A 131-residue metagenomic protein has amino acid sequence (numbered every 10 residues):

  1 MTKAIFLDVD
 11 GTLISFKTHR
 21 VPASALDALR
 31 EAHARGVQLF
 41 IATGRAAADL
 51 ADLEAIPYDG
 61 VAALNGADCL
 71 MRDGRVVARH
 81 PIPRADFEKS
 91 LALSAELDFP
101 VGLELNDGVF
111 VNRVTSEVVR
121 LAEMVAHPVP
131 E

Functional and structural regions predicted by a protein language model:
M1-K3, Y58: Short loop/turn microsegments at loop-to-beta-strand junctions
K3-T18, T43: Asp-based phosphoryl-transfer active-site loop
T18-H19, T115: Conserved strand-to-helix beginnings and helix N-cap segments that scaffold or border functional pockets
V21-A23: A short acidic/small-residue loop/turn micro-motif
L26-M124: Active-site phosphate-binding/coordination module
V129-E131: Short acidic low-complexity segments
